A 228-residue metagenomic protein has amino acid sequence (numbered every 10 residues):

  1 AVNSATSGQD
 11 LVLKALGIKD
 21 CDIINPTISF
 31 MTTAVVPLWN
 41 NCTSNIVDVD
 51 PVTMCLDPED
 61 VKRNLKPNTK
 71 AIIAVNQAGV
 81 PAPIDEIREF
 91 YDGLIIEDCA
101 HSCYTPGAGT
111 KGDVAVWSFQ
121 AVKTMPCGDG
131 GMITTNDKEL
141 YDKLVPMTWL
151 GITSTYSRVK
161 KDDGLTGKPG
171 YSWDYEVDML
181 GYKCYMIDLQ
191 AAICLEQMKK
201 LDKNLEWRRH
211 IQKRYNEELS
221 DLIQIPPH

Functional and structural regions predicted by a protein language model:
A1-S7, L11, G164-T166: Conserved N-terminal alpha-helix of the aminotransferase class I/II PLP-enzyme fold
G8-L16, G131, C194: Buried hydrophobic packing segments
K14-C99, C103: PLP-dependent aminotransferase-like
L38, V47, V75-A78, S102-Y104 (+4 more regions): Structured catalytic cores of enzymes that bind and process phosphorylated ligands/cofactors
E59, A71-V75, V80, I84 (+1 more regions): PLP-dependent aminotransferase class I/II
L65, R88-L94, C127, M132-T153: Basic phosphate/pyrophosphate-binding loop/patch that engages nucleotide-derived ligands
L94-C127, M132, D142, S172-V177: Conserved active-site segment immediately N-terminal to the catalytic lysine that forms the internal aldimine
